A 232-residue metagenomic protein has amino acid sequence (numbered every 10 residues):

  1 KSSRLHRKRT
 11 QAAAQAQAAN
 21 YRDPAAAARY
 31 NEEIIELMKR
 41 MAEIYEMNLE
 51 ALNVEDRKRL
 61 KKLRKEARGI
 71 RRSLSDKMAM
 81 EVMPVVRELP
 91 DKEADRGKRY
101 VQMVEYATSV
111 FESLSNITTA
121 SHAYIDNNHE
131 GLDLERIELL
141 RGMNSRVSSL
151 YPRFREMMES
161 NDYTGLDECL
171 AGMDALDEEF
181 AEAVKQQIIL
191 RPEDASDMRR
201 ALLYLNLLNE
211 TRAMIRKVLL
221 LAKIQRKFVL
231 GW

Functional and structural regions predicted by a protein language model:
K1-W232: Cytosolic, long alpha-helical scaffolding segments
